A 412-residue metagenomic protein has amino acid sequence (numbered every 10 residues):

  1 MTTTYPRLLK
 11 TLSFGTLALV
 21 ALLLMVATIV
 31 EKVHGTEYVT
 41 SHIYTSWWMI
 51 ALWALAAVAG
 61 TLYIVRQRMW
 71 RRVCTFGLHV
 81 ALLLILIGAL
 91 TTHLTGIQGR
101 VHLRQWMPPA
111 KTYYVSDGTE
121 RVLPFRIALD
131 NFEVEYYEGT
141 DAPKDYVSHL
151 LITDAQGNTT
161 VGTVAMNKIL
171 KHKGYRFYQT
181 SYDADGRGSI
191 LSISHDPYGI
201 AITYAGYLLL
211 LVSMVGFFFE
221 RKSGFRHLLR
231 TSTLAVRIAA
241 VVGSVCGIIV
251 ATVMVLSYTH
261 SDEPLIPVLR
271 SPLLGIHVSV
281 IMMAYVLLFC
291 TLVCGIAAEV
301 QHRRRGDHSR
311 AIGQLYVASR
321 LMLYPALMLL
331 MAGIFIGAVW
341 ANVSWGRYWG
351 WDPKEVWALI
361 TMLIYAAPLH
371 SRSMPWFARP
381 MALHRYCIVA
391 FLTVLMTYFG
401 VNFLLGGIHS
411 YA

Functional and structural regions predicted by a protein language model:
M1-A412: Solvent-exposed, non-transmembrane regions of integral membrane proteins
